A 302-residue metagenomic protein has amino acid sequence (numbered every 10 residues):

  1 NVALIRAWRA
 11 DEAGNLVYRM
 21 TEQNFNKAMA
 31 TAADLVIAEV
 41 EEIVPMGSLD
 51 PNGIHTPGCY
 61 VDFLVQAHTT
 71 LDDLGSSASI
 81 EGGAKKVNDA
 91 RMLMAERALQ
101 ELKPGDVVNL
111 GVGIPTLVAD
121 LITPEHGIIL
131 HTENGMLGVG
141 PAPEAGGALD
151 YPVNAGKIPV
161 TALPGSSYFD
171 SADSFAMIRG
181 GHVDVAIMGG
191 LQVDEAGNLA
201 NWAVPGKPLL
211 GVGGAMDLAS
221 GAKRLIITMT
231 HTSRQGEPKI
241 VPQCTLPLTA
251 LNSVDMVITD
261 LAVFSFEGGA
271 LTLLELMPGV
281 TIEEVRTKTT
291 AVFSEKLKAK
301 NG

Functional and structural regions predicted by a protein language model:
N1-K86, E144-G302: Conserved phosphate- and dinucleotide-binding cores of soluble alpha/beta proteins, encompassing both enzyme active
G82-P164: N-terminal active-site beta-alpha-beta segment that forms phosphate/nucleotide-binding and substrate-recognition loops
